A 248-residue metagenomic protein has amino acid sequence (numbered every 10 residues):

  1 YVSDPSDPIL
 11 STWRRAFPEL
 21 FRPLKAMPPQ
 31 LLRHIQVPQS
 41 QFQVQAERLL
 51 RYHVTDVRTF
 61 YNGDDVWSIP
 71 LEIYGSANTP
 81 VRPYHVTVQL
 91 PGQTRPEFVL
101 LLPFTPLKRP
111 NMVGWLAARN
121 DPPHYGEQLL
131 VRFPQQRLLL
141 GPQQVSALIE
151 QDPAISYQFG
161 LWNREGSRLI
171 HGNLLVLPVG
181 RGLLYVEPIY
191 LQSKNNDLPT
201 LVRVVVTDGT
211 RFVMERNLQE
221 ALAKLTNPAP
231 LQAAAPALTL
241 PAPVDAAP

Functional and structural regions predicted by a protein language model:
Y1-S11: Internal mixed beta-strand/loop scaffold within catalytic domains of large alpha/beta enzymes
L10-P248: Accessory, solvent-exposed terminal regions and/or long lumenal/extracellular loops of proteins
